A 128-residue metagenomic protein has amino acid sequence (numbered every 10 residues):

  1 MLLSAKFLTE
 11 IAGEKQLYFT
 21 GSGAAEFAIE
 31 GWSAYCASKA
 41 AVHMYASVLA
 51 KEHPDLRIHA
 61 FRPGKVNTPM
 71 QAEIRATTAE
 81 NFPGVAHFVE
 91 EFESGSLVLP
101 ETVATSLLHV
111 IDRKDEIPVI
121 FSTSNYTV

Functional and structural regions predicted by a protein language model:
M1-L2, V42: Catalytic Tyr-X3-Lys loop
S4, S38: Active-site helix of classical SDR
E10, F27, V48-R57: Active-site-adjacent segment of SDR/Rossmann-fold oxidoreductases
K15: Glycine-centered, small-residue-biased loops immediately flanking beta-strands in adenine/cofactor-binding cores
Y18, I58-F61, Q71: Hydrophobic structural elements of the Rossmann-like NAD(P)H-binding subdomain that define the short-chain
S22: Residue(s) in the substrate-gating loop at a strand-loop-helix junction that position the organic substrate next
I29-S33: Active-site loop immediately N-terminal to the catalytic Tyr-X3-Lys motif of short-chain dehydrogenase/reductase
A60-P63, T68, A76-V128: C-terminal helical subdomain
